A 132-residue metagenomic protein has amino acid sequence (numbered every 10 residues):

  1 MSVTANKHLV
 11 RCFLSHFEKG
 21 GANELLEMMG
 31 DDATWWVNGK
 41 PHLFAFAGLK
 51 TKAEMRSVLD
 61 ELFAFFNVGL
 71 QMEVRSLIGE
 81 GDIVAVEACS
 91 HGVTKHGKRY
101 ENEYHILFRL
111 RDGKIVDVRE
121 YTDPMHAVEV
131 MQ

Functional and structural regions predicted by a protein language model:
M1-D31, E129-Q132: Short, low-complexity N-terminal intrinsically disordered segments enriched in polar/charged residues
M1-T4, F46-A53, R99: Residues at secondary-structure transition points
S2, D60-Q132: A beta-strand edge to alpha-helix "cap/lid" segment located at domain peripheries
V10-F13, E24-L26, A33, M55 (+3 more regions): Hydrophobic pocket/interface hotspot
R11-G20, L43-F46, E61-F65, E87: Short, mixed-charge, low-aromatic patches
N23, H42, Y100: Short, flexible micro-motifs
G30-E80: A solvent-exposed, acidic/Ser-Thr-rich amphipathic alpha-helical stretch
